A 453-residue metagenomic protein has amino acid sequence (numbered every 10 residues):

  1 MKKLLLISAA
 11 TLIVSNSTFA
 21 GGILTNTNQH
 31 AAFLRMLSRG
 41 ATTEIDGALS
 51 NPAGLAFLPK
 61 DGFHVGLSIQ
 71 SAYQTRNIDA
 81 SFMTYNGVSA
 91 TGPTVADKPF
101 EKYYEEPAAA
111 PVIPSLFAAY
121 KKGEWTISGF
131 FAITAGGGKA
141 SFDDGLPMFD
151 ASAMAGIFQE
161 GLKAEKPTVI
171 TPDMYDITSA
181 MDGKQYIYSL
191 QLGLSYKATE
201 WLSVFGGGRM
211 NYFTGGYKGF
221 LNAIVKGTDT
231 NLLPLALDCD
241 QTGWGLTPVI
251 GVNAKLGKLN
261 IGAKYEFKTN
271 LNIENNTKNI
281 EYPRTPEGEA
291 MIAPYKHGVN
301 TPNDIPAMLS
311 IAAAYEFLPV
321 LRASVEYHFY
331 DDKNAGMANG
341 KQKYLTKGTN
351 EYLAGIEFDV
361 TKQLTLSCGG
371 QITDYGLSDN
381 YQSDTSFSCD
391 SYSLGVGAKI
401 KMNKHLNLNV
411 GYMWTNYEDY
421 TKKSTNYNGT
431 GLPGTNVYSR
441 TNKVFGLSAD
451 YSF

Functional and structural regions predicted by a protein language model:
M1-A20: Gram-negative bacterial Sec-dependent N-terminal signal peptides
K2, N86, N428-L432: Low-complexity, polar-biased intrinsically disordered regions enriched in Pro/Ser/Thr/Gly
A10, I69-S71, Y412-W414: A broadly conserved detector of short glycine/acidic/proline-rich loop/turn motifs that flank catalytic sites and bind
T11-L12, S89-G92, N253-L256: Short stretches within intrinsically disordered, low-complexity N-terminal or propeptide regions
L12-I13, D61, V360: Alpha-helical transmembrane segments and their juxtamembrane interfaces
N16-I133, F387: N-terminal, post-signal peptide beta-strand-biased segments of exported outer-membrane/organellar beta-barrel and other
G21-S38, T42-T43, I113-S115, A119-F453: Outer-membrane beta-barrel porins/channels
